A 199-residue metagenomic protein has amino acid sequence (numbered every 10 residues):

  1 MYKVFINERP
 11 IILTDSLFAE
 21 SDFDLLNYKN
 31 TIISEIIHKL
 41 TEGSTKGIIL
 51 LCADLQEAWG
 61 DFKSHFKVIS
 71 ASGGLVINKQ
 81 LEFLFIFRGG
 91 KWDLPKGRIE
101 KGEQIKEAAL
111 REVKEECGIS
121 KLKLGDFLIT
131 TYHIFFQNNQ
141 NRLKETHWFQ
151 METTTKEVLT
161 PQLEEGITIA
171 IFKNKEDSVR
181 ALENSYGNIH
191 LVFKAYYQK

Functional and structural regions predicted by a protein language model:
M1, A71, K144-W148: Short hydrophobic/aromatic beta-strand or adjacent loop that forms the aromatic wall/cage of a ligand/substrate-binding
M1-Y2, I32: Short Lys/Arg-enriched alpha/beta "domain-start" segment
V4-D22, V158, Q162-K199: Nudix hydrolase/Nudix homology domain
T14-I37: Short, flexible N-terminal segments of the mature chain
F18, D22-L26, I77-K114, I119: Conserved Nudix-box catalytic region and its N-terminal flanking loop in Nudix hydrolases and closely related
N30-G73: Acidic, metal-coordinating catalytic segment for phosphate/diphosphate chemistry, firing primarily on the Nudix
G73, E82, I169: Conserved beta-strand and immediately adjacent loop positions that scaffold enzyme active sites
I99-Y186: Unchanged
